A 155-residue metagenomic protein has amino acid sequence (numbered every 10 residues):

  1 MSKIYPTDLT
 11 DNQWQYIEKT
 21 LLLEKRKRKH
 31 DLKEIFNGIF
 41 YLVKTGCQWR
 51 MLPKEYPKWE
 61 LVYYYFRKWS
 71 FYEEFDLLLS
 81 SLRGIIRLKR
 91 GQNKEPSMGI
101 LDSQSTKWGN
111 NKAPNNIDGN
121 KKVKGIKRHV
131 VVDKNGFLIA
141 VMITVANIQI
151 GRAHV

Functional and structural regions predicted by a protein language model:
M1-H154: Short alpha-helical elements
